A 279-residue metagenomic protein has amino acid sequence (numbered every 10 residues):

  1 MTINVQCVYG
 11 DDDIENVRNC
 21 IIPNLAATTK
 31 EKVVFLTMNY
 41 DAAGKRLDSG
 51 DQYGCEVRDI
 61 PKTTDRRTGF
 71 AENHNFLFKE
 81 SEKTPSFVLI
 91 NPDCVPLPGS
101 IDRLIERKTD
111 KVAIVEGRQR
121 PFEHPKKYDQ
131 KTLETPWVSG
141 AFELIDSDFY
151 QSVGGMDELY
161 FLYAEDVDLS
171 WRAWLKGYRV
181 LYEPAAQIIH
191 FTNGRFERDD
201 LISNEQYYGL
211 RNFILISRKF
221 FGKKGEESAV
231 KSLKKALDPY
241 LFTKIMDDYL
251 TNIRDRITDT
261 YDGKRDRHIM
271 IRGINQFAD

Functional and structural regions predicted by a protein language model:
D12-T28: Short, well-formed alpha-helical segments that are part of the catalytic scaffolds of diverse glycosyltransferases
T64-S81: Glycine-rich, basic loop-to-helix element that forms the pyrophosphate-binding segment of sugar-nucleotide handling
T84-V95: Short beta-strand-to-loop acidic/aromatic patch adjacent to the donor-nucleotide binding site
C94-D129: Conserved donor NDP-sugar-binding/catalytic core segment of glycosyltransferases
K127-I145, V167: A recurrent flexible, glycine/aromatic-enriched loop bordering the glycosyltransferase active site that acts as
E143-I145, F149-G154, L159-Q187: A short, conserved alpha-helix in the catalytic core of glycosyltransferases
Y182-L201, N212-I216: Active-site donor/metal-binding and catalytic loop motifs of nucleotide-sugar-dependent glycosylation enzymes
Y208, K223-D279: Non-catalytic, C-terminal membrane-associated alpha-helical segments of glycosyltransferases
